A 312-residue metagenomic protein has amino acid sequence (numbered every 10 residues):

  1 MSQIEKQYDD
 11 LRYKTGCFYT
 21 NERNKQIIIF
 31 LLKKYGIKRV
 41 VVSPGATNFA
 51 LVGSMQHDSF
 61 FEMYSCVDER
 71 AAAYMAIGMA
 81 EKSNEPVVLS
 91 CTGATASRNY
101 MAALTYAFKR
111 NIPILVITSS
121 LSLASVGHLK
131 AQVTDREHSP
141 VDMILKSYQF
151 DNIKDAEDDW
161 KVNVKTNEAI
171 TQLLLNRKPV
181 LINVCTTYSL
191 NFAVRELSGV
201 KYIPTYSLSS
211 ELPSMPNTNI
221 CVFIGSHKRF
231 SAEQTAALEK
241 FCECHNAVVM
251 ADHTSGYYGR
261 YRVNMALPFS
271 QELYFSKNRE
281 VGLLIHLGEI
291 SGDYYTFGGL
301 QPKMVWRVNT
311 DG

Functional and structural regions predicted by a protein language model:
Q3, Q26-I37, M79-N84, I170-R177 (+2 more regions): Glycine-rich phosphate/diphosphate-binding loops that line cofactor/substrate pockets in enzymes
E5-T20, N163-N219: Conformationally flexible catalytic loops at phosphate/diphosphate-handling active centers
R39-G53: N-terminal glycine-rich anion-binding loops that anchor highly charged ligand groups
F49-L123, G292: Thiamine diphosphate
S54-Q56, G78, S120-D142, V263: Active-site-proximal loop->helix
E85, Q132-K178: Conserved thiamine diphosphate
S90-T92, P113-S120, D151, L181-C185 (+3 more regions): Short beta-strand segments
N99, I224-D311: Glycine-rich, anion-gripping cofactor-binding loops and their flanking helix/strand elements in enzyme active sites
